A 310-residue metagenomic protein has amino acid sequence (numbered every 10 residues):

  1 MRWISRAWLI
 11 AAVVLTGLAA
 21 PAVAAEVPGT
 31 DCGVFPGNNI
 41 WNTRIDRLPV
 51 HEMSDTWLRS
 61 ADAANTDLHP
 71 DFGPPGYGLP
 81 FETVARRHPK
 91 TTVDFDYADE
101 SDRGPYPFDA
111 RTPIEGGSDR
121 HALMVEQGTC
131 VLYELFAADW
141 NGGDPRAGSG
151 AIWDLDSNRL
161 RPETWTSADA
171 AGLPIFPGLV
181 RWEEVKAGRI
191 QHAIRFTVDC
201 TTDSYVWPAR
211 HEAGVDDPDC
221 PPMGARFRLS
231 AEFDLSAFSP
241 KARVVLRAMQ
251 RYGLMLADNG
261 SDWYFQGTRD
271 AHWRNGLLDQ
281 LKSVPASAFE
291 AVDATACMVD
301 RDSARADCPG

Functional and structural regions predicted by a protein language model:
M1-L9: Bacterial N-terminal signal peptides that target proteins for export
W8-G17: Bacterial N-terminal signal peptides
A20-A24: Sec/Tat signal peptide C-region and signal peptidase I cleavage site
A25-G310: Short, surface-exposed polybasic-aromatic patches that bind anionic ligands, especially phosphate groups
